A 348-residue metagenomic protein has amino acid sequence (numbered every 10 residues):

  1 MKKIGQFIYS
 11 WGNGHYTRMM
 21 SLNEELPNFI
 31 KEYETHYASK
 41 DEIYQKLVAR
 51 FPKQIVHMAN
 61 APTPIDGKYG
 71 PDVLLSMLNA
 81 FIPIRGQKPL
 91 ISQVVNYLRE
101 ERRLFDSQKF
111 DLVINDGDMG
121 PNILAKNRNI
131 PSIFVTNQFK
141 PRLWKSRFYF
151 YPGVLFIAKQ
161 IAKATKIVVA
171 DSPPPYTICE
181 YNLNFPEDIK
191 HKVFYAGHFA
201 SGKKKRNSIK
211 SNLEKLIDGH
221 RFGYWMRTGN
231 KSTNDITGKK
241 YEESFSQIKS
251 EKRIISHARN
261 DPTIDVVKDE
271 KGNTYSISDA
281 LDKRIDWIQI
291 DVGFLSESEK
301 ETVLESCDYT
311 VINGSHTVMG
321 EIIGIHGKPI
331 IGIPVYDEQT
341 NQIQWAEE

Functional and structural regions predicted by a protein language model:
F7-M20, S232-I236: A short, glycine/small-residue-rich beta-strand->loop->alpha-helix junction that serves as a flexible
E25-S92, R284-D286: Conserved nucleotide-sugar phosphate-binding/catalytic loop shared by glycosyltransferases and other
R50, R102-V113, G120-F134, G327-K328: Glycosyltransferases and closely related glycan-assembly transferases that use nucleotide-activated donors
V73-N115, M119: Conserved nucleotide-sugar donor-binding subdomain of glycosyltransferases
K109, K163, E305-S306: Alpha-helix C-terminal capping/helix-to-coil transition sites in glycosyltransferase folds
V113-D116, E297-Q344: A donor-sugar binding/catalytic signature common to diverse glycosyltransferases and related nucleotide-sugar
R128-H198: Active-site-proximal region of nucleotide-activated glycan assembly enzymes, centered on histidine/acidic-rich loops
S201-Y309, M319, T340: Donor-nucleotide binding loops and adjacent catalytic segments primarily of GT-B fold Leloir glycosyltransferases
